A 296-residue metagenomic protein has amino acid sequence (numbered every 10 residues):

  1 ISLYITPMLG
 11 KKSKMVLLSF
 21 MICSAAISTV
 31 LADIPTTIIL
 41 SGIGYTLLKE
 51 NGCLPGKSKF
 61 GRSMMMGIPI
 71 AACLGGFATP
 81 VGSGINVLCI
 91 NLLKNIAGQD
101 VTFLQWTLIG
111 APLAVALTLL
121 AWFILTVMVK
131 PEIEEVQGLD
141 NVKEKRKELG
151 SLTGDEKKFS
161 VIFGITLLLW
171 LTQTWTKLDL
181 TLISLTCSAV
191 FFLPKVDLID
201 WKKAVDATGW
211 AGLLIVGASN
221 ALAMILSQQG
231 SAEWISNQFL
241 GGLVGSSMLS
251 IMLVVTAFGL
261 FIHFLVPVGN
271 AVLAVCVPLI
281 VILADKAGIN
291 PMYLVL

Functional and structural regions predicted by a protein language model:
I1, K12-S13, G110-A114, G150-V161 (+4 more regions): Helical membrane-embedded segments and adjacent short helical loop/helix-boundary regions of multi-pass membrane
L3, D33, C53-C89, L93-G150 (+3 more regions): Juxtamembrane and boundary regions of transmembrane helices in multi-pass small-molecule transporters and channels
L3-G10, T46-K49, K147, K203-D206 (+2 more regions): Short amphipathic alpha-helical coupling elements at transmembrane boundaries
L9-I43, G245-L296: Hydrophobic alpha-helical transmembrane segments of multi-pass integral membrane proteins, predominantly secondary
M21-D33, K202-W234, M248-F261: Core transmembrane alpha-helical segments of multi-pass membrane transporters/permeases
S24, S28, G75, L113-A121 (+3 more regions): Alpha-helical transmembrane segments of multipass membrane proteins
A78-P80, T166-L169, A218-N237, G288-Y293: Hydrophobic alpha-helical transmembrane segments in multi-pass integral membrane proteins
F123-K130, T153-K157, I165-V205: Flexible hinge motifs at transmembrane-helix junctions and intramembrane kinks/re-entrant loops in multi-pass membrane
